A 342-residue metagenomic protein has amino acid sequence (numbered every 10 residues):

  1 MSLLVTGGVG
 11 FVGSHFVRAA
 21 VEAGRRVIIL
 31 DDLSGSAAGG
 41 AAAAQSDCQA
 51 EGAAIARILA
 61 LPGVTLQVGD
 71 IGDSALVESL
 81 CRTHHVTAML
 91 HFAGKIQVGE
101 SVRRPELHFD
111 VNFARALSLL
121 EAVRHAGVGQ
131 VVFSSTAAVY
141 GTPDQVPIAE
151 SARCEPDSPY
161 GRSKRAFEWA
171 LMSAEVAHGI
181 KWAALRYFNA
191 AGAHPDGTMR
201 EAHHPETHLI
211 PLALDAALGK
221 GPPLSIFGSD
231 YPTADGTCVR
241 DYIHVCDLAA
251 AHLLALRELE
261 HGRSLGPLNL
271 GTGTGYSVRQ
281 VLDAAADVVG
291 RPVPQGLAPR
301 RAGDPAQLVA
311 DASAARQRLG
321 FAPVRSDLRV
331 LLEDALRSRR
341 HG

Functional and structural regions predicted by a protein language model:
M1-A193: N-terminal Rossmann-like NAD(P)+-binding domain of SDR-like oxidoreductases, especially those catalyzing
G13, V17, V98, A116 (+6 more regions): Alpha-helical structural signal
S34-A38, F188-L209, G219-R240: Short, flexible, glycine-rich and Lys/Arg-enriched loop motifs at helix boundaries that contact anionic partners
C48-G52, K164, E206-I210, V245 (+2 more regions): A structural signal for well-ordered alpha-helical scaffolds and beta->alpha junctions
L66, E78, L90, Q97 (+8 more regions): Generic anion/oxyanion-binding catalytic loop in active/binding sites
G72, C81, I96, H108 (+4 more regions): Glycosyltransferase donor-binding loop in the core domain
F109, D157-R165, M199, H203-P211 (+1 more regions): Short-chain dehydrogenase/reductase
L212-G342: C-terminal substrate-binding subdomain of Rossmann-fold SDR/epimerase-dehydratase oxidoreductases
